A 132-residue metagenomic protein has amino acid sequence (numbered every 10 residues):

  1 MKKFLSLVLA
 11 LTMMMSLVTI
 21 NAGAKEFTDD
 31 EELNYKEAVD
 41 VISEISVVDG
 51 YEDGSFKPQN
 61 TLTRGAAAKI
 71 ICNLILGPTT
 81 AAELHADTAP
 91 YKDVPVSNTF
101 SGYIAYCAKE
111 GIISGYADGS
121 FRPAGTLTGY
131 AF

Functional and structural regions predicted by a protein language model:
K2-K36, D49-G102, E110-Y130: Feature responds to low-complexity, polar/acidic, surface-exposed segments characteristic of secreted/exported proteins
D40-V47: Mature N-terminal segment immediately following signal peptide/propeptide cleavage in secreted/periplasmic
